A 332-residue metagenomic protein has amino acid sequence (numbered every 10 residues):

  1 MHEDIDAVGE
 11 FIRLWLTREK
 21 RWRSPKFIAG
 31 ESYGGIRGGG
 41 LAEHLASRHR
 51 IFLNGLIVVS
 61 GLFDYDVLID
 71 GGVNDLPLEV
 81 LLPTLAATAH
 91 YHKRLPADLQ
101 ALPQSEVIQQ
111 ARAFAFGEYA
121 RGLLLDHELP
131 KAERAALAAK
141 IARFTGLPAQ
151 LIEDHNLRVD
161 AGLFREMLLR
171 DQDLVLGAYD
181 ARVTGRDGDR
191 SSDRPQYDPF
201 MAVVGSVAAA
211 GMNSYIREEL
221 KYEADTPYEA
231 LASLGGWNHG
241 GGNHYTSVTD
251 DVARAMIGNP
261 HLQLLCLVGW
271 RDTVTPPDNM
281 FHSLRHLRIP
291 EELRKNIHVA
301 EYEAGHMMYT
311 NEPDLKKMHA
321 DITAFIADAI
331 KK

Functional and structural regions predicted by a protein language model:
M1-T17: Alpha/beta-hydrolase active-site loop
K20-Y33: Alpha/beta-hydrolase fold nucleophile elbow
G30-E43: Glycine-rich nucleophile elbow surrounding the catalytic serine of serine-hydrolase chemistry
G40-L41, L157, L262, P276-H286: Short alpha-helix in the alpha/beta-hydrolase fold that links the catalytic acid
A42, A46-R143: A catalytic-pocket lid/entrance helix-loop region that shapes and gates access to the active site across common
L53, R288-H306: Catalytic histidine neighborhood in serine/cysteine hydrolases with alpha/beta-hydrolase-type architecture
G122-V274: Alpha/beta-hydrolase fold catalytic core
G305-D314: Catalytic histidine-centered segment of alpha/beta-hydrolase-like enzymes
